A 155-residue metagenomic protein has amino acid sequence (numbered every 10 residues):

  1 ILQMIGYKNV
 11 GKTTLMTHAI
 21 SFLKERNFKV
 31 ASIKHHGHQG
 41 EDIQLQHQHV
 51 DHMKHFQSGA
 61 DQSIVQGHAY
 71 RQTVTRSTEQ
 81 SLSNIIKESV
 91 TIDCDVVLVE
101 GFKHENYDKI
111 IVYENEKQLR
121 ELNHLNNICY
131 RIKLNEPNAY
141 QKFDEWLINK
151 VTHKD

Functional and structural regions predicted by a protein language model:
I1: Walker A (P-loop) ATP-phosphate-binding motif of ABC ATPase nucleotide-binding domains
M4: Hydrophobic anchor at the beta1->P-loop junction of P-loop NTPases
K8: The conserved Walker
K12: Conserved lysine of the Walker
L15-M16: Post-Walker A alpha-helix
I20-S77: N-terminal phosphate/diphosphate-binding loop that engages ATP/GTP or pyrophosphate donors across diverse enzyme folds
V74-H104: Phosphate-binding/switch loop-helix module in NTP-utilizing enzymes
V96-K154: Phosphate/Mg2+-binding loops and adjacent switch elements in nucleotide/diphosphate-handling enzyme cores
